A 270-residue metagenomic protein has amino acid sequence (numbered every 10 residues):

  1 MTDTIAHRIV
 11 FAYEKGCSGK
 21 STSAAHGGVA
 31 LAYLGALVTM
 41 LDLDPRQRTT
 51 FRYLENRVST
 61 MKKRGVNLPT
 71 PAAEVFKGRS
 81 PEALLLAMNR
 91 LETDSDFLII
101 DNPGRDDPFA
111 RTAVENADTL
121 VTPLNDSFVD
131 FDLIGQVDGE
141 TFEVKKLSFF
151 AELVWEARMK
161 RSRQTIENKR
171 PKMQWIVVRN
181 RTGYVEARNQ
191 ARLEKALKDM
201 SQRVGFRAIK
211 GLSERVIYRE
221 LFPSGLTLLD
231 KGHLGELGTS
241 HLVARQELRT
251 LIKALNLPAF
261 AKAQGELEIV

Functional and structural regions predicted by a protein language model:
M1-T4, I166-V270: C-terminal lobe/tail of nucleotide-utilizing enzymes
T4-I5, I9-S18, H26-I99, G104-P108 (+2 more regions): P-loop/Walker-type NTP enzyme "switch/lid" segment
T22: Conserved Walker
L34, R57, M61, V144-S148 (+2 more regions): Solvent-exposed amphipathic alpha-helical surface segments
T39, P103-R207: Conserved catalytic-core segment of NTP-binding enzymes
R48-T49, F131, R219-E220: A short beta-to-alpha transition loop/helix N-cap that caps and shapes the active-site region
L54, L133-G135, F222: Short, flexible helix/strand-to-coil boundary loops that buttress conserved ligand/catalytic motifs in alpha/beta
E74-P81, L133-T141, V154-R163, K210-I217 (+1 more regions): Low-complexity, flexible helical/coil segments
